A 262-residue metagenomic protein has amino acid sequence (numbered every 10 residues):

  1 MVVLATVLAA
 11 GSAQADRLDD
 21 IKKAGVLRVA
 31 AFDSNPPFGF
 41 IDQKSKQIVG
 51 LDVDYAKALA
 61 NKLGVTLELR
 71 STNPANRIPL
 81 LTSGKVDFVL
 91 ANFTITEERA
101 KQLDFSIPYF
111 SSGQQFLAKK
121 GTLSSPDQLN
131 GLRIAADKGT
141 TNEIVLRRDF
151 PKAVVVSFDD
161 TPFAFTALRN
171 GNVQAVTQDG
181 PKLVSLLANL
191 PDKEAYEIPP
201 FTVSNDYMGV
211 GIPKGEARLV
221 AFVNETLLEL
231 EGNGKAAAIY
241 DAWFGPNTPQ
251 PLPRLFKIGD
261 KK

Functional and structural regions predicted by a protein language model:
A15-N92: Extracytoplasmic small-molecule ligand-binding "clamshell" domains of the periplasmic binding protein/Venus flytrap
G25-F32, V49, P126-T140, V154: Short loop->beta-strand "edge-of-pocket" segments that line small-molecule binding or catalytic clefts across diverse
L27-R28, G64-T66, T72, S83-A91 (+4 more regions): Alpha-to-beta junction loops
V53, E68-P79, G121, K138 (+3 more regions): Short helix-initiation/N-cap motifs at beta->coil->alpha
V53-K62, T122, L132-R133, T140-T141 (+2 more regions): Extended ligand-binding regions for polar small-molecule ligands
K57, N61, T66-Q128, F201-T202: Acidic, polar ligand-binding/catalytic clefts
F110-L117, G180, V184-L227, P246-K262: Periplasmic-binding protein-like
V145-F158, E194, L227-K262: Ligand-binding clefts/hinges and TM-proximal coupling segments of bilobed small-molecule sensing domains
